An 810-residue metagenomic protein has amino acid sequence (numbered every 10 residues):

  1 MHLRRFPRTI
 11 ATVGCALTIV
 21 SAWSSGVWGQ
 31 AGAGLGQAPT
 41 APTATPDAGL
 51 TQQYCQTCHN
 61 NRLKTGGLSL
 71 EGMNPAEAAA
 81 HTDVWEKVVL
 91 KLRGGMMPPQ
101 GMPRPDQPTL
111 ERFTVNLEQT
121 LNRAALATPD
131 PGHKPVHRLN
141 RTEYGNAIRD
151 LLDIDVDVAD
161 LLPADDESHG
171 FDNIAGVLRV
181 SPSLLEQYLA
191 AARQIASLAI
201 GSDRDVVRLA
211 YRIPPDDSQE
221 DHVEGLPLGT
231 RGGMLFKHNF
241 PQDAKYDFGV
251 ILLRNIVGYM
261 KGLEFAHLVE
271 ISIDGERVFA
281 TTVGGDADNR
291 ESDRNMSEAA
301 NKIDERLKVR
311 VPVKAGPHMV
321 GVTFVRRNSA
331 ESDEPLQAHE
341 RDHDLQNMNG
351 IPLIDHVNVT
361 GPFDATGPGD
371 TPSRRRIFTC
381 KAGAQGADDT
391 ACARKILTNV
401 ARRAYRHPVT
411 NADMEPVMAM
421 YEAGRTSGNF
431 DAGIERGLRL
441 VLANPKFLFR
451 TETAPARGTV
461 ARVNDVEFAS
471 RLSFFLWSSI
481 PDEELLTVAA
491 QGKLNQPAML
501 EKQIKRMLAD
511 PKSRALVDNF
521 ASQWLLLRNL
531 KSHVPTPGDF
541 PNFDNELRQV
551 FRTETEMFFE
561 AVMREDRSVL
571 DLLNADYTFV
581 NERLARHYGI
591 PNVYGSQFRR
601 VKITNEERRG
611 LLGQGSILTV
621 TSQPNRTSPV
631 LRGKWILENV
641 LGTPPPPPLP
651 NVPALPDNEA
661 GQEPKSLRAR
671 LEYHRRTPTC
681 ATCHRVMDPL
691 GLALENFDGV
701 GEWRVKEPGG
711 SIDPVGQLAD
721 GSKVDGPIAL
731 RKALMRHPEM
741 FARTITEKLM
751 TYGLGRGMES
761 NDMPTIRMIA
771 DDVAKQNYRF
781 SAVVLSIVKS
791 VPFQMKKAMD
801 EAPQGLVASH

Functional and structural regions predicted by a protein language model:
H2-I10: Short acidic/glycine-rich loops and adjacent helix/strand connectors that line catalytic pockets where negatively
H2-L3, V27-L68, A80-K87, K91-M96 (+1 more regions): Low-complexity, glycine/serine/threonine/alanine-rich intrinsically disordered linker and propeptide segments
A11-S25: Bacterial N-terminal signal peptides
E71: Short, aromatic/basic-rich helix-turn unit that serves as a nucleic-acid recognition element
